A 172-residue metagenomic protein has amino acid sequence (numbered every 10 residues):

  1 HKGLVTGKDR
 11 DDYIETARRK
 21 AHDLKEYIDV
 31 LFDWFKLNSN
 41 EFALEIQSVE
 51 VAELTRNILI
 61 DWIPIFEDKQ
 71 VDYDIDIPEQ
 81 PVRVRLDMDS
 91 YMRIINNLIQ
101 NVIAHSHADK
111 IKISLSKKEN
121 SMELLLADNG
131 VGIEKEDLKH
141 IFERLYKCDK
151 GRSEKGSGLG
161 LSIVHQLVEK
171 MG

Functional and structural regions predicted by a protein language model:
R19-L24: Short alpha-helical segment of the dimerization/phosphotransfer core of two-component systems
E45-I63: A conserved beta-strand-to-alpha-helix junction within the catalytic ATP-binding
E45-S48, E67, D72-V82: Conserved catalytic submotifs in the C-terminal HATPase_c
V102-I103: Short helix-loop "hinge" at the ATP-lid/N-box region of the Bergerat-fold HATPase_c
K110-N120: Short beta-strand/loop element within the Bergerat-fold HATPase_c
D128: Acidic ATP/Mg2+-coordinating residue in the GHKL
I133-Y146: Short conserved segment of the HATPase_c
V168-E169: Detector for a conserved hydrophobic position within an alpha-helical segment of the HATPase_c
